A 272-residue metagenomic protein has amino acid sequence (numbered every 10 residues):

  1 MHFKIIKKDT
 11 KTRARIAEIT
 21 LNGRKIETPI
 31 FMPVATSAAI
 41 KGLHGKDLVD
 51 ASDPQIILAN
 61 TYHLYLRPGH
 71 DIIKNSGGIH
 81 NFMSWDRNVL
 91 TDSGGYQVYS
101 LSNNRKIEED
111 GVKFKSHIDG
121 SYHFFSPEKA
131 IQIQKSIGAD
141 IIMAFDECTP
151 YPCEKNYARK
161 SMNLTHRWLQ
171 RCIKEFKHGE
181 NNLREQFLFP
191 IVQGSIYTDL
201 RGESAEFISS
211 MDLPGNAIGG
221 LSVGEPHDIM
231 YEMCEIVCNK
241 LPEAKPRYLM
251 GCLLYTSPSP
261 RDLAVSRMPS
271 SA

Functional and structural regions predicted by a protein language model:
M1-N182: Non-catalytic, usually N-terminal nucleic-acid engagement modules in DNA/RNA processing proteins
D53, G138-A139, S210-G215, P242: Glycine-enriched alpha-helix->loop->beta-strand junction motifs that scaffold or abut catalytic
I56, N88-L90, I141-I142, F187-F189 (+2 more regions): Structural preference for beta-strand elements that scaffold enzyme active sites
Y65, M143-E154, S195-Y197, P214-E225: Conserved radical SAM core fold
R171-F187, S195-G219: Alpha/beta enzyme core
I191-S195, P246-L254: Glycine-rich beta-to-alpha transition loops that act as phosphate-gripper elements at the mouths of alpha/beta enzyme
Y255-D262: Conserved small/polar residues in nucleotide/adenosyl-binding loops
S266-A272: Hydrophobic alpha-helical segments, chiefly the membrane-spanning helices and signal/signal-anchor peptides
